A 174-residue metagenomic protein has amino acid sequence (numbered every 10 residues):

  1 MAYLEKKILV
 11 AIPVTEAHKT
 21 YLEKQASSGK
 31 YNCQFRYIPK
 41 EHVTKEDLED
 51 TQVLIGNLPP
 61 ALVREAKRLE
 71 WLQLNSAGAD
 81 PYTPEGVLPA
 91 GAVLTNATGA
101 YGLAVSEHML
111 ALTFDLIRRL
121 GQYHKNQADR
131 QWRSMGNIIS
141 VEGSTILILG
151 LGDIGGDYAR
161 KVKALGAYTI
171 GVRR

Functional and structural regions predicted by a protein language model:
M1-V93: An N-terminal-biased, well-structured beta-alpha scaffold segment characteristic of Rossmann-like dinucleotide-binding
K7, T145, A167-Y168: Residues at the starts of beta-strands that form the adenosine-phosphate
Y37-P39, T98, R173: Residue-level recognition of beta-strand->loop/alpha-helix junctions
A90-T145, R160, G171: Phosphate-binding beta-alpha-beta segment of Rossmann-like dinucleotide-binding domains, i.e., the NAD(P)
L151-G152: Glycine-rich Rossmann-fold phosphate-binding loop(s) that bind the pyrophosphate of adenine dinucleotide cofactors
G155-G156: N-terminal Rossmann-fold NAD(P) dinucleotide-binding loop
A164-R174: NAD(P)-binding Rossmann-fold cofactor-contacting core
